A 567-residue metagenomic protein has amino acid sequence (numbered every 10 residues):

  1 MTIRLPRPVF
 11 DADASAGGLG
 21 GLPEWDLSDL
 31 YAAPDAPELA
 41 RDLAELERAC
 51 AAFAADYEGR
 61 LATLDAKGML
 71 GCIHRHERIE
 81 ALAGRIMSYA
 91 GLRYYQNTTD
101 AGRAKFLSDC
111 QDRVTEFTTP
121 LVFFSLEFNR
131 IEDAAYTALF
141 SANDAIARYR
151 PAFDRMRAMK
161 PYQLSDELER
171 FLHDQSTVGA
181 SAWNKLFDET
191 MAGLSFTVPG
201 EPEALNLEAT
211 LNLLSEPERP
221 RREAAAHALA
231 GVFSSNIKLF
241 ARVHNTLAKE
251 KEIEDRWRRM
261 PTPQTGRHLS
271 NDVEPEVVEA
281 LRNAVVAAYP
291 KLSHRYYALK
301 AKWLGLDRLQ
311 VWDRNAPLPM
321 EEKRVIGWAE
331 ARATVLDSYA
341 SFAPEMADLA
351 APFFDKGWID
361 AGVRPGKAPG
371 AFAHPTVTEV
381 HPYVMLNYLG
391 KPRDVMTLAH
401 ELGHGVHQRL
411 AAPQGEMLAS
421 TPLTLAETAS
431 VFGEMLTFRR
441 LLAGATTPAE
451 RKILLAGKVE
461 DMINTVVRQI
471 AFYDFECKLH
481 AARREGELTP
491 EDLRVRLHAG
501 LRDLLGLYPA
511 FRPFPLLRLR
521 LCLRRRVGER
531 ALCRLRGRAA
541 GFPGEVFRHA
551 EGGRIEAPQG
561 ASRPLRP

Functional and structural regions predicted by a protein language model:
M1-E321: A well-structured
G18-G21, S28, P34, F124 (+13 more regions): C-terminal, non-catalytic "cap/extension" segments appended to globular domains
A301-S338, V384, H407, V459-T465 (+2 more regions): Long, K/E/R/D-enriched contiguous segments that form extended
A316-L318, A333, G415-A481: Acidic/histidine-rich catalytic neighborhood
R324-I326, I359-H381: Catalytic zinc-binding patch centered on the HExxH motif and its immediate surroundings that defines zinc-dependent
R324-W328, E379-A399: Short pre-active-site segment immediately N-terminal to the catalytic Zn-binding motif
W328-W358: Amphipathic alpha-helical domain-onset/packing element
G403-M417: Catalytic Zn2+-binding segment of zinc metalloproteases
